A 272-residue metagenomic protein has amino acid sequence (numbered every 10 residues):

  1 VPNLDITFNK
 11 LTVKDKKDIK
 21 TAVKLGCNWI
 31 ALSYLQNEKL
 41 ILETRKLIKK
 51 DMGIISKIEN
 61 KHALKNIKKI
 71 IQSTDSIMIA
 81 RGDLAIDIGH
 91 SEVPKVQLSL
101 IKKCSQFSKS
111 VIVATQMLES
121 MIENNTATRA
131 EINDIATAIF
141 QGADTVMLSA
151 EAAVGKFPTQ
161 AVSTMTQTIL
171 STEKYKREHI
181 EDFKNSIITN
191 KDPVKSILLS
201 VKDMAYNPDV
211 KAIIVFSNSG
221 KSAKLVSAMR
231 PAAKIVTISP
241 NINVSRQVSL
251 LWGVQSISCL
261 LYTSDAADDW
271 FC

Functional and structural regions predicted by a protein language model:
V1-S264: Non-catalytic helical/linker scaffolds that mediate oligomerization, partner binding, and domain coupling around large
Y262-C272: Single conserved hydrophobic/aromatic residue that forms the stacking wall/gate of nucleotide- or nucleobase-binding
